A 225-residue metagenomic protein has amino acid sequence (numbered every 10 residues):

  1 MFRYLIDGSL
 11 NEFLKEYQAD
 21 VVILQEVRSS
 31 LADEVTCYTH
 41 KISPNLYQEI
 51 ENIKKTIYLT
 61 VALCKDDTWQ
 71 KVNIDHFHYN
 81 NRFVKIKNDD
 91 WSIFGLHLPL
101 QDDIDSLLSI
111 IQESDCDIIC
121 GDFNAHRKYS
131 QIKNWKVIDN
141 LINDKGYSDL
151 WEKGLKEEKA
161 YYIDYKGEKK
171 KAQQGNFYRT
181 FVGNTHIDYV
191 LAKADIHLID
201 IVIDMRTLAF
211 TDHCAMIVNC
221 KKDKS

Functional and structural regions predicted by a protein language model:
M1, V27, L96-L98, D122-F123 (+1 more regions): Active-site metal-binding loops of divalent metal-dependent hydrolases
M1-V35, K222-S225: N-terminal, active-site-proximal structural segment of metallo-dependent hydrolase catalytic domains
F2-I6, S29-D33, Q101-D103, A125-Q131 (+2 more regions): Active-site environment of divalent metal-dependent phosphoester hydrolases
G8-E16, V84-K87, D103-D117: Short, basic/hydrophobic alpha-helical segments
V21, D103-K193: Metal-dependent phosphoesterases centered on the DNase I-like endonuclease/exonuclease/phosphatase
V21-L24, K54-K71, N88, S92 (+3 more regions): Conserved beta strand-loop-helix elements of the APE1-like EEP
V21-W91, G95-P99: Structured beta-strand-rich core segments of catalytic domains in phosphoester-bond hydrolases
M205-S225: Surface polyanion/phosphate-binding segment centered on an Asp-His-Pro turn
